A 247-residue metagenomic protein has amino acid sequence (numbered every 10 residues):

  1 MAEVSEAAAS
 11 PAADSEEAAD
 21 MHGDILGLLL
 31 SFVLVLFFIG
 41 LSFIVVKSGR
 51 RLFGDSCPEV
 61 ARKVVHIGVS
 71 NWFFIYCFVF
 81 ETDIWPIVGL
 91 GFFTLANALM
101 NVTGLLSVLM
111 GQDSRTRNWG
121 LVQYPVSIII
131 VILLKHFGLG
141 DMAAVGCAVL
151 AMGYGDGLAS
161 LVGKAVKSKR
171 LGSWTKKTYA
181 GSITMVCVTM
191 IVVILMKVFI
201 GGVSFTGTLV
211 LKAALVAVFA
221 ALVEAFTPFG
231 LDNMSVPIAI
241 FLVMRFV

Functional and structural regions predicted by a protein language model:
E3, P11-F37, F43-I87, L95-F246: Interhelical loop and helix-boundary elements at the membrane-water interface of polytopic inner-membrane proteins
E6: Luminal/periplasmic acceptor-recognition loop/helix of membrane-associated glycosyltransferases
